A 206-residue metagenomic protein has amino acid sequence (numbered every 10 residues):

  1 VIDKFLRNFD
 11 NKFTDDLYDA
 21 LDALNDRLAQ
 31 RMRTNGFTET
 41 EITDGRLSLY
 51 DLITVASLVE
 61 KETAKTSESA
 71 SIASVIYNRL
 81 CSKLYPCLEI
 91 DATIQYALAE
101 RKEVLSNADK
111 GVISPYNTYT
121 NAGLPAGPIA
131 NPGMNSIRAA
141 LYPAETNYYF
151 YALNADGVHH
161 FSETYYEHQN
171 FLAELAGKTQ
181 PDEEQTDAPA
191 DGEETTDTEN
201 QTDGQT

Functional and structural regions predicted by a protein language model:
V1-T206: Bacterial extracytoplasmic/cell-wall-associated proteins, especially those involved in peptidoglycan
